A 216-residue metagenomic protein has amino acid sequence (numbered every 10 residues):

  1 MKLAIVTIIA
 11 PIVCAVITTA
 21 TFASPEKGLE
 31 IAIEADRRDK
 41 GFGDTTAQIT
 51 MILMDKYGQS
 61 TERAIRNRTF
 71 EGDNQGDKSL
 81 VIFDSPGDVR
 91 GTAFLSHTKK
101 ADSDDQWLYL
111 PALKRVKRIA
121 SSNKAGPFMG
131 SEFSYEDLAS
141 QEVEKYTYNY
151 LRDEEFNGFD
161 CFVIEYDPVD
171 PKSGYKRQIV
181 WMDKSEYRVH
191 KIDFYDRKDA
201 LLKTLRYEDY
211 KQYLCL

Functional and structural regions predicted by a protein language model:
M1-K2: N-terminal secretory signal peptides that target proteins for export/translocation
V6-V16: Bacterial N-terminal signal peptides
I17-S24: Sec/Tat signal peptide C-region and signal peptidase I cleavage site
S24-A112, N149: N-terminal mature ectodomain segment of secretory-pathway/periplasmic proteins
I33, L95-H97, D105-Y109, R115-I119 (+2 more regions): Gly/Pro-enriched, hydrophobic low-complexity segments that function as extracytoplasmic propeptides/linkers
I52-M54, L151-E154, Y207-Y210: Short, solvent-exposed loop/turn elements at beta->coil junctions and helix N-caps that rim active or binding pockets
P86-V89, E155, D170-P171: Solvent-exposed loop/turn segments at secondary-structure junctions within structured extracellular/periplasmic domains
S140-T147, D153: Surface-exposed beta-loop interaction hotspot
